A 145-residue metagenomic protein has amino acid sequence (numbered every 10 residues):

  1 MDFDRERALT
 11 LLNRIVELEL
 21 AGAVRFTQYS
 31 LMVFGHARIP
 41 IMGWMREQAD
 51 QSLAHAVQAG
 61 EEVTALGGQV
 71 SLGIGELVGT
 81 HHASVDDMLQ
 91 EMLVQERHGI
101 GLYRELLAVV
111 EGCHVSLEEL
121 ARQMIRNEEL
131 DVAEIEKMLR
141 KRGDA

Functional and structural regions predicted by a protein language model:
M1-A145: Iron-associated oxidoreductase/ferritin-like identity signal
